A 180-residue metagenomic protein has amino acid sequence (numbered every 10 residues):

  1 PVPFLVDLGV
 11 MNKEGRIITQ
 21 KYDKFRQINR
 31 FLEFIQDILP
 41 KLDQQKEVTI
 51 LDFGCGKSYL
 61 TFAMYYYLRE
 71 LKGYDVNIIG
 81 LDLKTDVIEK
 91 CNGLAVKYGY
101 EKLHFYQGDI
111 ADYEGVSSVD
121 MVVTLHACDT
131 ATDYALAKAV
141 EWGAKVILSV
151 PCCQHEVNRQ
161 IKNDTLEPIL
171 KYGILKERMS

Functional and structural regions predicted by a protein language model:
P1-V48: Conserved Class I S-adenosyl-L-methionine-dependent methyltransferase catalytic core
N12, I35-D43, L68-K72, A95 (+1 more regions): Structural motif corresponding to the C-terminal cap of alpha-helices
E14, L83-S180: Class I S-adenosyl-L-methionine
D23-R30, G56-L60, L83-V87: Phosphate/oxyanion-binding active-site loops and adjacent basic polyanion-contact surfaces
K46-G56: Conserved class I S-adenosyl-L-methionine
E47, D75, V119: Phosphate-coordination loops involved in phosphoryl transfer and adenosine-cofactor binding
K57-G73: Conserved SAM-binding loop of SAM-dependent methyltransferases across substrates and taxa, primarily the Class I
D75-D82: Conserved SAM-binding motif I beta-strand of class I
